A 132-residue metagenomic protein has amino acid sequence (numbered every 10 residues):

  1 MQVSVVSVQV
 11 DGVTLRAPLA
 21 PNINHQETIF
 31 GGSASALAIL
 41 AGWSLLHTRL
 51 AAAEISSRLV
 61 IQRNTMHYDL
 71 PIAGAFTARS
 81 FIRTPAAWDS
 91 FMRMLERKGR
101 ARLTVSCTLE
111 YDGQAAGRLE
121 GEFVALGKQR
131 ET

Functional and structural regions predicted by a protein language model:
M1-I29: Catalytic strand-loop segment that frames the active site of acyl-thioester-processing enzymes
M1-V3, Q62-Y68, S90-M92: Short structured motifs
L15, Q62-N64, A78, L103-V105 (+1 more regions): Hydrophobic residues positioned within well-ordered beta-strands of beta-sheet architectures
A17-L19, Y68, I82, A125: Hydrophobic residues in beta-strands and at strand termini
P18-W43, I55-S56: Hot-dog-fold acyl-thioester-processing enzymes
S33-L40, R63-H67, I82-T84, A101-L109: Hydrophobic alpha-helical segments of small multi-pass membrane proteins
L45-P85: Hydrophobic beta-strand-centered segment that forms part of the acyl-chain substrate-binding groove
I72-A73, R83-T132: HotDog/MaoC-like acyl-thioester-processing domains
